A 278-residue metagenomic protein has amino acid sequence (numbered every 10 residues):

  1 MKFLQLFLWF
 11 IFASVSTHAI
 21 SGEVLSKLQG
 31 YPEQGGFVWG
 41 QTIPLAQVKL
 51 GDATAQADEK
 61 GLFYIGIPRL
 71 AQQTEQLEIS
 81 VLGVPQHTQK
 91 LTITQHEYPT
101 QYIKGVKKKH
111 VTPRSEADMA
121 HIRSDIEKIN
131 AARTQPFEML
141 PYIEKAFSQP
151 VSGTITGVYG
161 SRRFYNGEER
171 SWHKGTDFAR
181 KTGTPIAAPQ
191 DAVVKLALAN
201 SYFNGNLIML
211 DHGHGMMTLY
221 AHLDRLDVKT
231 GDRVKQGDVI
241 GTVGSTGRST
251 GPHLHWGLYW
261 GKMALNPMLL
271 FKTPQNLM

Functional and structural regions predicted by a protein language model:
K2-W9: Sec-dependent signal peptide recognition, specifically the positively charged N-region followed immediately by
F12-T17: N-terminal signal peptide c-region/cleavage motif recognized by signal peptidases
I20-F37, Q41-Q95: Ser/Thr-rich low-complexity repeats and stalk/linker segments
S21-Q34, Q76, V84-Y165: Polar/charged, compositionally biased leader and regulatory segments
E33-G35, I43, K60, Q72-T74 (+7 more regions): Extracytoplasmic
L45-Q47, A55, L70-Q72, V84-Q86 (+7 more regions): Generic "edge-of-domain/loop-turn" microfeature
S148-M278: Catalytic cores of peptidoglycan-degrading enzymes
